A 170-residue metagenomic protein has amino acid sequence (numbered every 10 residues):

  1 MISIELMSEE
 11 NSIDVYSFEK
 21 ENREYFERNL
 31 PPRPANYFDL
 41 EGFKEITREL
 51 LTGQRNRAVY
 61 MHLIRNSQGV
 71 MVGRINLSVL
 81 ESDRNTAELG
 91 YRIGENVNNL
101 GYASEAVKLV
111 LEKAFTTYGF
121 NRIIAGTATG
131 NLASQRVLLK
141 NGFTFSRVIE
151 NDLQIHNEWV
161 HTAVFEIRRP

Functional and structural regions predicted by a protein language model:
M1-D14, F18-R28, M61-P170: Acyl-donor (CoA/ACP) binding surface of acyl/acetyltransferases
E27-R48: Conserved GNAT-fold acetyl-CoA-binding loop/helix
A35-N36, R48-L63: A short helix-loop-beta-strand connector motif used in the catalytic cores of GNAT acetyltransferases and, in some
